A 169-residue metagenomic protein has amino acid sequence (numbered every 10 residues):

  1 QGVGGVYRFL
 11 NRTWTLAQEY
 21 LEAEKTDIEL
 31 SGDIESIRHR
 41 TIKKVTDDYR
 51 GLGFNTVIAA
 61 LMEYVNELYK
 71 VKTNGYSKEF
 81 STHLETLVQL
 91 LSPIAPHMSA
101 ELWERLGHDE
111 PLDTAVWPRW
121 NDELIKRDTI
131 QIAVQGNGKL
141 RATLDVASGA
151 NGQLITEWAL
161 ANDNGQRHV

Functional and structural regions predicted by a protein language model:
Q1-D145, V169: Helix-rich, typically C-terminal accessory recognition domains appended to large enzymatic cores
G149-H168: A short, contiguous, amphipathic alpha-helix enriched in charged residues
